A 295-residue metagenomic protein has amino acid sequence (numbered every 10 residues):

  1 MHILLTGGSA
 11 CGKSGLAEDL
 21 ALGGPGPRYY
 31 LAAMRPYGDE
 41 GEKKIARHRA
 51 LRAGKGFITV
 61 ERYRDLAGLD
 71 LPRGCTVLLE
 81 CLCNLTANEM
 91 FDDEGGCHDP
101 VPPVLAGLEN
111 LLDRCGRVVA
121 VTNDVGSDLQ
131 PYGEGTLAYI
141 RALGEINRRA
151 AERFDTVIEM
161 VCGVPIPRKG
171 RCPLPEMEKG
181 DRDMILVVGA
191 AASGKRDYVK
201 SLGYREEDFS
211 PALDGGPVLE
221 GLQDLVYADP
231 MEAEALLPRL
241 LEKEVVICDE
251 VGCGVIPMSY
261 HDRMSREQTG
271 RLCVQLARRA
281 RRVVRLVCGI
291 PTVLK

Functional and structural regions predicted by a protein language model:
H2-L71, K179-E234: Conserved P-loop
L4, T76-L78, V119-V121, L186 (+2 more regions): Structural motif
P25, G56, G74-C75, C115 (+4 more regions): Short, well-ordered alpha-helix to beta-strand connector turns
E61-R64, C81, G289: Short beta->alpha linker loops
P72-L79, C172-L174: Short, surface-exposed amphipathic charged segments that create phosphate/polyanion-binding patches used for binding
L79-T86, G221-D224: Long, well-ordered amphipathic alpha-helical subdomains in the mid-to-C-terminal portions of large enzyme subunits
T86-E176, V226-K295: Replace "adjacent to P-loop NTPase cores in ATP/GTP-dependent enzymes" with "adjacent to NTP-binding cores
